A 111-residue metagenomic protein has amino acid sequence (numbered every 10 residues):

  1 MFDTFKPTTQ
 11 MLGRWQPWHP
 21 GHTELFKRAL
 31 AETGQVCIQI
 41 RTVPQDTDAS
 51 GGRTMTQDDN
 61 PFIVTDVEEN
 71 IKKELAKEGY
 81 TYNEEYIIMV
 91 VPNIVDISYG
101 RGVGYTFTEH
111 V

Functional and structural regions predicted by a protein language model:
M1-V111: Nucleotidyltransferase catalytic core that binds NTPs
